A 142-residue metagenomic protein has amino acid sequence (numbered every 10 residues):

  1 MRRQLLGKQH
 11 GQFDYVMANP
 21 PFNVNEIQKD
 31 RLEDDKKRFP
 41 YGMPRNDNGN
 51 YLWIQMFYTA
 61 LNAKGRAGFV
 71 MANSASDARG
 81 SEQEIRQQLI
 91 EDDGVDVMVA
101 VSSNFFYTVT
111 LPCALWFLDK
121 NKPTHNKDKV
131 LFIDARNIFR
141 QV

Functional and structural regions predicted by a protein language model:
M1: Phosphate/diphosphate-binding loops
Q4-V142: A conserved structural/catalytic subdomain of Rossmann-like adenosyl-cofactor enzymes
